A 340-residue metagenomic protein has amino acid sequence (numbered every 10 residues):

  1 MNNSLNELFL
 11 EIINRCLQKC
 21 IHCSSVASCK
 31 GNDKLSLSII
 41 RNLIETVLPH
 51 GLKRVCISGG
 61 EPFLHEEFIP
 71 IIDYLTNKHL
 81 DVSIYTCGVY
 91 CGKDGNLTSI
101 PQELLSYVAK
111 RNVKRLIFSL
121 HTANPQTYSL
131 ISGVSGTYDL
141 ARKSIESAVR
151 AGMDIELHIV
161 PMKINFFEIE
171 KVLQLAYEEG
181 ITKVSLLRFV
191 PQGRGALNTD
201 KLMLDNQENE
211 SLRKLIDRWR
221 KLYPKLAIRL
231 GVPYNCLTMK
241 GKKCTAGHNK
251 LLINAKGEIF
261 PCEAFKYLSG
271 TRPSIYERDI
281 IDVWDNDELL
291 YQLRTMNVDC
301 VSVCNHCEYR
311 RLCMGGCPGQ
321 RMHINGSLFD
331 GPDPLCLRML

Functional and structural regions predicted by a protein language model:
M1-K114: Conserved alpha-helical substructure of the radical SAM core
N6, K53, G247, K256 (+1 more regions): Exposed loop/turn and edge beta-strand positions of beta-sandwich/beta-sheet ligand-binding modules
K19, C23, D94, Q126-T127 (+3 more regions): Residues that scaffold the ATP/ADP-binding catalytic core of kinase and kinase-like folds
S28, G60, H121, F189 (+1 more regions): Flexible loop residues that form catalytic and substrate-binding hotspots at small-molecule/glycan-binding clefts
L35, S106-K110, K114-R115, S119-F260 (+1 more regions): Radical SAM enzyme [4Fe-4S]-AdoMet core and its adjacent flexible, acidic and glycine-rich loops/tails across
A264-L340: Flexible mid-to-C-terminal extensions adjoining Fe-S/redox cofactors in radical SAM and related proteins
